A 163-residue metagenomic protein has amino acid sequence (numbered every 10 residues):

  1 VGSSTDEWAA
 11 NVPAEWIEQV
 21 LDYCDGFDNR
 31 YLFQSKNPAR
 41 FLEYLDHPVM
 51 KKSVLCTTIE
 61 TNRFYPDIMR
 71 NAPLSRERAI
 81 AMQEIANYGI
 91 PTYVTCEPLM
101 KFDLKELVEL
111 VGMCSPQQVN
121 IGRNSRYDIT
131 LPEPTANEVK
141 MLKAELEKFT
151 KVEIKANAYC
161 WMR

Functional and structural regions predicted by a protein language model:
G2-E145: Conserved AdoMet/S-adenosylmethionine-binding subsite of the radical SAM
N137-R163: C-terminal accessory extensions appended to soluble enzyme cores
